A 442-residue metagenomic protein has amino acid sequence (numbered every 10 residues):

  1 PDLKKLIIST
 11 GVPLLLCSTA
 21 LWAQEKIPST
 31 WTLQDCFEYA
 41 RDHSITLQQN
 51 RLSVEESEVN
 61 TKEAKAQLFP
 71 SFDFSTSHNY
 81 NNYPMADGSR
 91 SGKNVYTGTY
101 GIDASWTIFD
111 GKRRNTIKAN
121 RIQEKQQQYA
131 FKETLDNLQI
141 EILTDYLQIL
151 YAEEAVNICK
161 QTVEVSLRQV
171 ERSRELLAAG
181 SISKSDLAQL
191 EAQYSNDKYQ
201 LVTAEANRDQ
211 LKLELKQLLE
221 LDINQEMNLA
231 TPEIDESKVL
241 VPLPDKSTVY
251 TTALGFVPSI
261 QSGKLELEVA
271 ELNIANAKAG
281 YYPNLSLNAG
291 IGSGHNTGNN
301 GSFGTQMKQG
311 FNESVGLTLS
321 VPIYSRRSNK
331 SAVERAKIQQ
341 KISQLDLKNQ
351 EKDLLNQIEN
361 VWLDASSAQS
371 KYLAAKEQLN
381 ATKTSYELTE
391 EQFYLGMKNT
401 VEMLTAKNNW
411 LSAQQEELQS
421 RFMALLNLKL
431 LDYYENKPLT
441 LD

Functional and structural regions predicted by a protein language model:
K5, N137-T252, D364, A368 (+1 more regions): Periplasmic alpha-helical coiled-coil/stalk elements that build and connect Gram-negative outer-membrane
S9-S18: Bacterial N-terminal signal peptides
A23-D73, S77, I223, L229-E268 (+3 more regions): Bacterial Sec-pathway N-terminal export signals of envelope proteins
Q24-L147, L285, A289, R327-K330: Short flexible linkers and secondary-structure junctions
Q24-T30, S75-W106, P232-P242, A275 (+3 more regions): Small/polar, glycine/serine/threonine/aspartate-rich low-complexity segments that form flexible
Q48-L52, K65-A66, I108-L135, Q189 (+3 more regions): Sec/SRP-type N-terminal targeting helices
G101-D103, Y146, Y250, G316-T318 (+1 more regions): Membrane-embedded beta-strand positions in outer-membrane beta-barrel channels/transporters
N196-L221, L379-K437: Short segments within alpha-helical structural elements
